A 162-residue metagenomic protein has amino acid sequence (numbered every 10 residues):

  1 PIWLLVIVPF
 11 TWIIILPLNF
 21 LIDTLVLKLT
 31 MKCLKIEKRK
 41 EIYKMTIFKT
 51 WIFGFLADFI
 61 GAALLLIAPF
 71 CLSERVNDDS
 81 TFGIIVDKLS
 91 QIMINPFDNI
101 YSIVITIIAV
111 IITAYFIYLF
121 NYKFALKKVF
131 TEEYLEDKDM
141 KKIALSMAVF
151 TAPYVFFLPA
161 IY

Functional and structural regions predicted by a protein language model:
P1-Y162: Juxtamembrane/disordered regions of integral membrane proteins
